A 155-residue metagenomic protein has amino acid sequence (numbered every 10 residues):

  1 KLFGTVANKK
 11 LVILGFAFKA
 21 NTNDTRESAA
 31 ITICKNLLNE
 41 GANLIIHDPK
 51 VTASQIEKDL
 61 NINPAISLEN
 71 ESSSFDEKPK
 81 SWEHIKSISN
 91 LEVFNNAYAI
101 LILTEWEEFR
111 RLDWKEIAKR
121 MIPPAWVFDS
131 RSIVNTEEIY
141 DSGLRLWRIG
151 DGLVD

Functional and structural regions predicted by a protein language model:
K1-D155: Structural/interface elements that position substrates and couple domains in central-metabolism enzymes
